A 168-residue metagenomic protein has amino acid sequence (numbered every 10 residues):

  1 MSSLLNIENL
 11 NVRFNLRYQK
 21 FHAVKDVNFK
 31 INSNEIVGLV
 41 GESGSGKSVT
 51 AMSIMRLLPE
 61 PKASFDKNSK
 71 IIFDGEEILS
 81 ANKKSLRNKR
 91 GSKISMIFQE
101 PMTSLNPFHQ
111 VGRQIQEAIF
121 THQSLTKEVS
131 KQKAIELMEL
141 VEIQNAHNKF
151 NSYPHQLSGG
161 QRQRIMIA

Functional and structural regions predicted by a protein language model:
M1-A168: ABC transporter nucleotide-binding domains
